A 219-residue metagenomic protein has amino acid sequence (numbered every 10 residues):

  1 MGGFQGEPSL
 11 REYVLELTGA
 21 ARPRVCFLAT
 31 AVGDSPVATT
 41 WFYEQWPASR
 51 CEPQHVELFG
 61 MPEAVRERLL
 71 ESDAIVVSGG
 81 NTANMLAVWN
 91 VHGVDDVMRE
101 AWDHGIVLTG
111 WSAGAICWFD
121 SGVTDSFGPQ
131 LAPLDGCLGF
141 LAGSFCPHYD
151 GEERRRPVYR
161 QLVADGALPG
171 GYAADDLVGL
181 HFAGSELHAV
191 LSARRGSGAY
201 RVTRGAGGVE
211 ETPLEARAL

Functional and structural regions predicted by a protein language model:
M1-A21, F27-A48, A74, G122-T124 (+1 more regions): C-terminal and late-domain segments of enzyme folds
P23-R24, I106: Residue-level recognition of the N-termini of beta-strands and the immediately preceding loop/turn
C26-L28, V32-N84, V88: Portal/gating segments that form or line small-molecule/metal binding sites
T40, E63, D95-D96, P157: Residue-level marker for well-ordered alpha-helical positions
Q54-E57, V76-V77, L108-W111, G171-A174: General beta-strand structural signal in soluble alpha/beta enzymes
M61, I116, V178: Positions that flank functional sites
S78, N84-R156: Class I SAM-dependent methyltransferase SAM-binding "motif I" and its flanking Rossmann-like core
